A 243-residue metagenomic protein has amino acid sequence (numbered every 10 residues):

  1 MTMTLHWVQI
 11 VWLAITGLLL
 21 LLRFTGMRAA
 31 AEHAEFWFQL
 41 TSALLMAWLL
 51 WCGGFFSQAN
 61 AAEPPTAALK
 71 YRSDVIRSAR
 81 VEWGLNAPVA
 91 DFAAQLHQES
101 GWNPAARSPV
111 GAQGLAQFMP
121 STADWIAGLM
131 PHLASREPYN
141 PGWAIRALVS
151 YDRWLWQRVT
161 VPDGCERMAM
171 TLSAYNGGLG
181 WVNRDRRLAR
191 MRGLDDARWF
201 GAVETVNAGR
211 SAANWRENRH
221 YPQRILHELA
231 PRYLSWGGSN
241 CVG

Functional and structural regions predicted by a protein language model:
M1-W7, M27-A34, C165: Membrane-interfacial loop-to-transmembrane-helix junctions in polytopic alpha-helical membrane proteins
W7-M27: N-terminal signal-anchor/start-transfer transmembrane helix
V8-I15, F38-S42, L172: Hydrophobic alpha-helical transmembrane segments of polytopic
A31-L45: Loop-to-helix transition at the N-terminal end of transmembrane alpha-helices
L49-A59: Juxtamembrane boundary at the C-terminal end of a transmembrane helix
A61-K70, D74, W83, S121-G243: Non-catalytic cell-wall polysaccharide-engagement segments
A87-F92, H97, V110-Q113, M168: Extracytoplasmic
H97-T122, G178, I225: Cell-wall polysaccharide-cleaving catalytic domain and substrate-binding groove, primarily in peptidoglycan/chitin
